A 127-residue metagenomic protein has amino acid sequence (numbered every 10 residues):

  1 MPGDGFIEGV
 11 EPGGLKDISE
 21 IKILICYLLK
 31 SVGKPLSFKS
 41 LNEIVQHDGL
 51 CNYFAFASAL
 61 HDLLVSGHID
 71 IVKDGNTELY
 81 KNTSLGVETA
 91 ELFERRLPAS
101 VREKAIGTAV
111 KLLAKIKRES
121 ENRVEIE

Functional and structural regions predicted by a protein language model:
M1-V32: Short alpha-helical segments that sit at the start of domains
I18, D74-R96: Short, cationic-aromatic polyanion-contact patches
K34-V45: Short acidic, hydrophobic short linear motifs in intrinsically disordered regions
L50-V65: Short amphipathic alpha-helical interaction segments
L64-D74: A short, conserved structural fragment
E88-E103, A109, L113: Winged-helix/helix-turn-helix nucleic-acid-interaction surface
E103-E127: Exposed, interaction-prone assembly regions rather than primary DNA-binding/catalytic cores
